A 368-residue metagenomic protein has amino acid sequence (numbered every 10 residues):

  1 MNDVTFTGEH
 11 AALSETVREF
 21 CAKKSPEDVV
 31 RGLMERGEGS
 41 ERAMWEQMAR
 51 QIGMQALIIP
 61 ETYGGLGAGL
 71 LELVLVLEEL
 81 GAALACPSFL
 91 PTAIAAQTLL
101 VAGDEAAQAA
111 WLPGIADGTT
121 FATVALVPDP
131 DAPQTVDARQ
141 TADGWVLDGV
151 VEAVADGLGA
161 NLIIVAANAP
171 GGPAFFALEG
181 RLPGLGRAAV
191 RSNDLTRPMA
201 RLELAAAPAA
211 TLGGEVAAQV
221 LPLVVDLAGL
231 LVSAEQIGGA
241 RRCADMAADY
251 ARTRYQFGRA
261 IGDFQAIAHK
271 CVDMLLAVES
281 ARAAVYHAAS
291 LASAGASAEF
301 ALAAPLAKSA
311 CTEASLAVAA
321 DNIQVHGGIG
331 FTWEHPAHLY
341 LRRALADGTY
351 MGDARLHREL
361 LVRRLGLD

Functional and structural regions predicted by a protein language model:
M1-A83, A102-E105, G114, G118 (+3 more regions): Alpha-helical interface subdomain recognition
C86-A106: N-terminal glycine-rich flavin-associated loop
A102-D104, T141-A142, N168-G171, G180-P183 (+1 more regions): Short loop segments at secondary-structure junctions
D117-D129, V165: A short, Trp-centered hydrophobic/proline-enriched beta-strand micro-motif
A125, V150-L185: A short core secondary-structure module
D129-D137: Active-site-adjacent elements of ketosynthase-type condensing enzymes
V136, A153-V154, G180-G213: Flexible, small-/acidic-enriched active-site or ligand-binding loops
A142-V146, L162, M199: A generic structural signal for beta-strand entry/edge sites
